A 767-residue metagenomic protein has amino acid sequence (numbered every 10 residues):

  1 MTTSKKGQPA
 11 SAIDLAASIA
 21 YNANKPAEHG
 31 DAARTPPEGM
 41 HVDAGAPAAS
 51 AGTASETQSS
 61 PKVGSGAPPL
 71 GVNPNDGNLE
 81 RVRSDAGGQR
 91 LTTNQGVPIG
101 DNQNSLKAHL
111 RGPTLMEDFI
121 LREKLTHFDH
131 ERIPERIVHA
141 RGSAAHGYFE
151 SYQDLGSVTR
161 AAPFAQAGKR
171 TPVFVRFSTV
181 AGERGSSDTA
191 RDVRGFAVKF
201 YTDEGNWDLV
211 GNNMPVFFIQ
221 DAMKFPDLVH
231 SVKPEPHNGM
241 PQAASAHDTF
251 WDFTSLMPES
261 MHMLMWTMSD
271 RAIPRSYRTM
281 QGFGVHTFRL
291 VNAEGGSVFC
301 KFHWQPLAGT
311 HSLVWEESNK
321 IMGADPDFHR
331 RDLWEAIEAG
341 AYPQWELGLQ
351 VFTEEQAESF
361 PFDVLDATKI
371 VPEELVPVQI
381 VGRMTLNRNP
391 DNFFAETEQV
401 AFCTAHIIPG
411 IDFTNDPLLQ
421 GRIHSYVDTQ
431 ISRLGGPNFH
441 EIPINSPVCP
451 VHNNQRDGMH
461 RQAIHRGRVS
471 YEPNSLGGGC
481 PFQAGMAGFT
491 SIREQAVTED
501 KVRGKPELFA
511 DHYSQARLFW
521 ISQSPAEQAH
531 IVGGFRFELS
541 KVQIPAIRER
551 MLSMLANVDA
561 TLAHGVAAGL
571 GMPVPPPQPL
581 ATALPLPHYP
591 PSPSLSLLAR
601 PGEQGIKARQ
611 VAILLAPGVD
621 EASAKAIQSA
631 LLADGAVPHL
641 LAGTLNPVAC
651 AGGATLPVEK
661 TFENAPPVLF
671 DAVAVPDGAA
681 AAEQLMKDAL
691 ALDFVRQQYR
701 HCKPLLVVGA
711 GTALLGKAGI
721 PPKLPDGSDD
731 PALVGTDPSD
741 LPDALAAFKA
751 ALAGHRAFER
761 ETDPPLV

Functional and structural regions predicted by a protein language model:
T2-E621, K625-Q628, L632-A633, V637 (+5 more regions): Active-site-adjacent core segments of small-molecule enzymes
I544, A642, A672-D677, A691-K717: Catalytic nucleophile loop
V619, A680-A682, T712-L714: Glycine-rich nucleotide phosphate-binding loop and flanking beta-alpha elements of Rossmann-like dinucleotide-binding
L645-V648, A713-L715, D740: Short gly/pro/ser/thr-enriched loop/turn and capping motifs at secondary-structure boundaries
P667-V668: A short, aliphatic-rich alpha-helical micro-motif
A680-L692: Glycine/threonine-rich flexible loop motifs
P722-D729: Class I SAM-dependent methyltransferase SAM-binding "motif I" and its flanking Rossmann-like core
D729-V767: A charged, well-structured terminal subsegment
